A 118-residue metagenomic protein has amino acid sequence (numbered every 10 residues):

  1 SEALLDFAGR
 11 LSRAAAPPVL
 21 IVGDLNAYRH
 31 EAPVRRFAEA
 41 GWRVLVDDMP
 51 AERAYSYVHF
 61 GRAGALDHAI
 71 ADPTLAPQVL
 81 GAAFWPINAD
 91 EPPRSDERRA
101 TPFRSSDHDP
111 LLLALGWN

Functional and structural regions predicted by a protein language model:
E2-L20, L25-N118: Metal-dependent phosphoester-hydrolase catalytic domains
